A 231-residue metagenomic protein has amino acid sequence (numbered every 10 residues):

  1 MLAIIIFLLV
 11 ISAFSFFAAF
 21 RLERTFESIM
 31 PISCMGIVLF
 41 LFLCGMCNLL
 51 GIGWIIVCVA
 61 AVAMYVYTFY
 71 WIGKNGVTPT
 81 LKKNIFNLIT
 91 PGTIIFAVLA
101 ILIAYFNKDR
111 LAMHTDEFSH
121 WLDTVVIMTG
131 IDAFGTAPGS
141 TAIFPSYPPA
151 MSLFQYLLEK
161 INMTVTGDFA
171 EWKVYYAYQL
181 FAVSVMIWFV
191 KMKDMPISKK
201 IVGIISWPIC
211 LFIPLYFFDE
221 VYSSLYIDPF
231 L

Functional and structural regions predicted by a protein language model:
M1-K82: Membrane-embedded, hydrophobic transmembrane alpha-helices
F7-I11, C58-A61, D123, A182 (+1 more regions): Hydrophobic core segments of transmembrane alpha-helices in multi-pass, intramembrane catalytic enzymes
A19-C34, T90-T93, P196-S206: Membrane-interfacial loop-to-transmembrane alpha-helix junctions, especially the N-terminal start
G45, I204-L231: Aromatic- and kink-enriched transmembrane "portal" helix at the membrane-lumen/periplasm boundary that abuts
M46-I56, A112-T115, D219-D228: Membrane-interface catalytic loops of GT-C/OST-like multi-pass glycosylation enzymes that act
L50-I55, T80-I94, S198-I201: Membrane-interfacial entry segments at the cytosolic side of transmembrane helices
I89-T115, I213-P214: Transmembrane signal-anchor helices characteristic of membrane glycosylation enzymes that use polyprenol
I103-W207, E220, S224: Active-site lumenal/periplasmic loops and adjacent helix-entry segments of GT-C-fold, multi-pass membrane
